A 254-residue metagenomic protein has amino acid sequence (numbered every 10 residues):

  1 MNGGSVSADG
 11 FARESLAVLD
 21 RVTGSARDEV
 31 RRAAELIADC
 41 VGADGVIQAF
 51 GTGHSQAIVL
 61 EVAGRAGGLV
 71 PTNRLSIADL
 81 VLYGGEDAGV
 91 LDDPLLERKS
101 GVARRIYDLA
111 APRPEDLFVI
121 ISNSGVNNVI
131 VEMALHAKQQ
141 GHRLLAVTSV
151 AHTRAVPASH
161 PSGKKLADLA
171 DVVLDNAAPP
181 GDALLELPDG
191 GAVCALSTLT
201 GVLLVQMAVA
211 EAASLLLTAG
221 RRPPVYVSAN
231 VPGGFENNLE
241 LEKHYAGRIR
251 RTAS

Functional and structural regions predicted by a protein language model:
M1-S25: Generic N-terminal amphipathic, Lys/Arg-enriched alpha-helix
S25-G42, I106: A short, well-structured juxtamembrane/interface segment
A49-V209: Glycine-rich phosphate-binding loops that contact phosphosugars or nucleotide phosphates
D182-L185, L203, S214-E240: Internal, active-site/partner-interface "lid" segment
P232-S254: Acidic, Ser/Thr-rich low-complexity intrinsically disordered segments
